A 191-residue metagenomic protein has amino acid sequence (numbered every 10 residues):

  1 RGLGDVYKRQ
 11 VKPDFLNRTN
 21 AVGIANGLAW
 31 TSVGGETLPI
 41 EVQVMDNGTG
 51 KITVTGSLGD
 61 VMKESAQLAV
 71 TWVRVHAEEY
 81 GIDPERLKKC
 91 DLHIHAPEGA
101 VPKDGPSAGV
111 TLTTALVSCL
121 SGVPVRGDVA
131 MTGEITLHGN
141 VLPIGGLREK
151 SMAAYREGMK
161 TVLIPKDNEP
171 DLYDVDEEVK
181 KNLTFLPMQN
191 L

Functional and structural regions predicted by a protein language model:
G2-Y7: Short, small-residue-biased leader/transition segments that mark boundaries at the very start of proteins
Q10-N26, V33-L191: Peripheral, non-AAA+ core regions of ATP-driven protein-machinery
